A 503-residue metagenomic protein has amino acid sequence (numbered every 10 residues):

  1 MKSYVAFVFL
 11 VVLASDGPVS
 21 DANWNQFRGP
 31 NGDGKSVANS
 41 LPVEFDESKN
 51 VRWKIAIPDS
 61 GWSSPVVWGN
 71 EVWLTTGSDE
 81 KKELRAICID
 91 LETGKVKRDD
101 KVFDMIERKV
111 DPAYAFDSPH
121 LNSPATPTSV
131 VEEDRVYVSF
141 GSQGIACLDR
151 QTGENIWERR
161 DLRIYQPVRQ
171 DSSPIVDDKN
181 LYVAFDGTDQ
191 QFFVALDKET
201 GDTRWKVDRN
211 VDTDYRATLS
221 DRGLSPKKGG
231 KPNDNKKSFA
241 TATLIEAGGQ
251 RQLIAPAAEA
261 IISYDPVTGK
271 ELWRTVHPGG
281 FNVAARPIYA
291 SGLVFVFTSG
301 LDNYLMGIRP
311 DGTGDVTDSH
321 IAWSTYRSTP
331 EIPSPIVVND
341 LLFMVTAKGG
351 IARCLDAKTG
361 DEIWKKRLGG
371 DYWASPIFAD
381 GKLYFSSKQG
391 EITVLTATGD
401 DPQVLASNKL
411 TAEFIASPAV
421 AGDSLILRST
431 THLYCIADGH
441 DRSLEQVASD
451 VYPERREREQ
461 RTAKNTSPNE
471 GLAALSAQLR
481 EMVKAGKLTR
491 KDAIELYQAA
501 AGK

Functional and structural regions predicted by a protein language model:
Y4-L13: Sec-dependent N-terminal signal peptides
S15-T466, L479: Noncatalytic, solvent-exposed loop/strand surfaces of beta-propeller-type extracellular/periplasmic domains
R456-K503: Amphipathic, non-transmembrane alpha-helical stretches in extra-cytosolic proteins
